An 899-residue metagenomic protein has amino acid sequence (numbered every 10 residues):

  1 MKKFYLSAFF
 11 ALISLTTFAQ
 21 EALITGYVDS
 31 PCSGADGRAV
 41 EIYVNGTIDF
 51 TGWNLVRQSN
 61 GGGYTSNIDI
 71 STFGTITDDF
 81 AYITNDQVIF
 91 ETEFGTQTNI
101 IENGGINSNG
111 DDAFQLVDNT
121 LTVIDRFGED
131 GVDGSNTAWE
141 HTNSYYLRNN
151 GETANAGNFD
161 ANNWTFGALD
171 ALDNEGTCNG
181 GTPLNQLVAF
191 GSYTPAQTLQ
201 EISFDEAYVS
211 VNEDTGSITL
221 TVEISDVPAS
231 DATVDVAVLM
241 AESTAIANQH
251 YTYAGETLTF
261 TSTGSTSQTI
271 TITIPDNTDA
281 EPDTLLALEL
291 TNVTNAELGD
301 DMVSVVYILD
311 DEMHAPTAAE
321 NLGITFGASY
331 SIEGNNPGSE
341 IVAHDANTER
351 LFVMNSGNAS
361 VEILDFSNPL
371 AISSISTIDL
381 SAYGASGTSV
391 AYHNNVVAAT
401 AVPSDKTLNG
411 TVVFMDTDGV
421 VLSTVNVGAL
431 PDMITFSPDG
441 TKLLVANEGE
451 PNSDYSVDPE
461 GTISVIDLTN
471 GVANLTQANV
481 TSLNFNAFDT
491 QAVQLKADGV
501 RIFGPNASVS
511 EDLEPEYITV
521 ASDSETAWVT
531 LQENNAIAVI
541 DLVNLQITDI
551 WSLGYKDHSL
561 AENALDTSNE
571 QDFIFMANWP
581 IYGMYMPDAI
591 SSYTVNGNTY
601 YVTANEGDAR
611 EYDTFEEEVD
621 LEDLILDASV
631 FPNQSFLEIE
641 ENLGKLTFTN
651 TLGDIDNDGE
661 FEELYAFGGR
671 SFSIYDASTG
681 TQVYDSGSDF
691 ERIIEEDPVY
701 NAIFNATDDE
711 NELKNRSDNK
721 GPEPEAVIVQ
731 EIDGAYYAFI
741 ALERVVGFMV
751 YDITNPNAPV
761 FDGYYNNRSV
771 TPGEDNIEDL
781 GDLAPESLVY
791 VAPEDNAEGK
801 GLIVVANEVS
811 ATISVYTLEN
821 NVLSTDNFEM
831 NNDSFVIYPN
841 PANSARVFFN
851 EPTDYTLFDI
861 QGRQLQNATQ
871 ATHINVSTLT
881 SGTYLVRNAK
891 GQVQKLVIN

Functional and structural regions predicted by a protein language model:
A19-G61, I106-N109: A structural motif detector for short, solvent-exposed N-terminal "entry" segments of globular domains
G37, G52-N54, I101-P183, S673 (+1 more regions): Conserved beta-structured recognition patch
S66-S135, V427-L430: Secretome/extracellular-domain signature
F90-T98, N107-N109, D276-L286, I434 (+2 more regions): Short glycine/proline/serine/threonine-rich loop/turn segments at secondary-structure transition edges
T198-A319: Short boundary segments that mark the start of a structured unit
M313-N821: Beta-sheet-rich non-transmembrane sensory/scaffold domains
L823-N850, L857-L865, K895-N899: Surface-exposed, proline-anchored Ser/Thr-rich loop/turn motifs
S881-N899: C-terminal tail/sorting-segment detector
